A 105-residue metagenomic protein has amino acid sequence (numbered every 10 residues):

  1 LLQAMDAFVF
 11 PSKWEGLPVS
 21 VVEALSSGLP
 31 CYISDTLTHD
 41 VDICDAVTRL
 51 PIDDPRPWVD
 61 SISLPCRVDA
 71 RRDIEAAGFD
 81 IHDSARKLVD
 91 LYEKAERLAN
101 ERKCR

Functional and structural regions predicted by a protein language model:
L1-M5: Short alpha-helical donor nucleotide-sugar binding micro-motif in glycosyltransferases
D6, G16-P18: Active-site helix-initiating loop/hinge in glycosyltransferases
K13: Aromatic "clamp/platform" in nucleotide-sugar-dependent glycosyltransferases that forms part of the donor/acceptor
P18-S26, D40: Short alpha-helical segment that forms part of, or immediately flanks, the ligand-binding pocket in carbohydrate-active
S26, P30-S34: Short hydrophobic beta-strand element within catalytic cores of glycosyltransferases and related nucleotide-activated
D40-R67, H82: Change "using UDP/GDP/dTDP sugars" to "using nucleotide sugars
R67-R105: A charged, aromatic-enriched C-terminal amphipathic alpha-helix characteristic of glycosyltransferases across folds
